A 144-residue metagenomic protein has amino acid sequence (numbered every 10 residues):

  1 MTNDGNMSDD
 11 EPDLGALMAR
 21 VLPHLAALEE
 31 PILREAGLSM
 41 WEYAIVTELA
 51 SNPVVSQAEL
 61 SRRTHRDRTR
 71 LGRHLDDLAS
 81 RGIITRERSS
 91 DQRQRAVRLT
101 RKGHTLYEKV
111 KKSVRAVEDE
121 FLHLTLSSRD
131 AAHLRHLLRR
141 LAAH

Functional and structural regions predicted by a protein language model:
M1-A36, A96-R101, T105, H123 (+3 more regions): N-terminal leader segment of winged-helix/HTH proteins
S8, R70-D77, A142: A structural preference for long, well-packed, hydrophobic secondary-structure segments
L17, E48, R63, E87 (+2 more regions): Conserved short-loop catalytic and cofactor-binding motifs
A19-L22, T47-S51, K111, R139: Short, locally clustered residues in the helix-turn-helix/winged-helix DNA-binding domain
P23-R70: N-terminal helix-turn-helix DNA-binding core of bacterial DNA-binding proteins
A26, V54, D76-H136: Charged, amphipathic alpha-helical coiled-coil/dimerization segments
R62, R73, H136: DNA-binding alpha-helical recognition surfaces that contact promoter or target DNA
